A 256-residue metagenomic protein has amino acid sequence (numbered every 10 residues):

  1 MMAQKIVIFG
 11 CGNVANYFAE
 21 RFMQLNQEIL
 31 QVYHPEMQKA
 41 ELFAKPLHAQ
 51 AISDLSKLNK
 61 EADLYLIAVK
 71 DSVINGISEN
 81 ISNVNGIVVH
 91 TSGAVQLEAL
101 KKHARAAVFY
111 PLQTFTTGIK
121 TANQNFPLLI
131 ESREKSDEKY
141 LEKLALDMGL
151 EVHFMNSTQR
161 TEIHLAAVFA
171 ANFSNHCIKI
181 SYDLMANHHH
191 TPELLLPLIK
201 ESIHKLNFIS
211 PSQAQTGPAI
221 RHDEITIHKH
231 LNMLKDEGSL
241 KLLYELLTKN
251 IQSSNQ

Functional and structural regions predicted by a protein language model:
M1-S53, T121: NAD(P)+-binding Rossmann beta1-loop-alpha1 motif at the extreme N-terminus of oxidoreductases
I8-F9, I67, I130: Hydrophobic Val/Ile/Leu positions in short beta-strands of Rossmann-like dinucleotide-binding domains
P35-K39, T91-Q96, K135: Short, polar loop motifs at secondary-structure junctions
K39-P46, H103, K120-N207, K249-I251 (+1 more regions): Internal alpha-helical scaffold of NAD(P)-dependent oxidoreductase catalytic cores
S53-S56, P111-L112: Conserved SAM/SAH-binding loop
L55-E61, N80: Short amphipathic alpha-helix with an adjacent loop that forms part of the alpha/beta core around
L64-N123: Glycine/small-residue-rich loop that forms an oxyanion/phosphate-binding "nest" at active or ligand-binding sites
K200-Q256: Interdomain hinge/lid region at the active-site interface of Rossmann-like NAD(P)-dependent oxidoreductases
